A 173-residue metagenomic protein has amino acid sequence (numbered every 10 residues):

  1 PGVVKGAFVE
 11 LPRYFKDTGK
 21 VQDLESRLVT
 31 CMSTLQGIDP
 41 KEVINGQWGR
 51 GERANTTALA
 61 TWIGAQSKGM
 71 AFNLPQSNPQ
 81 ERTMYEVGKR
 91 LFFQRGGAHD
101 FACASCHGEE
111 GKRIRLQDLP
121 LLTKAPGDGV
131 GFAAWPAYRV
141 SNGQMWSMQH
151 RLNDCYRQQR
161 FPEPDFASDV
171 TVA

Functional and structural regions predicted by a protein language model:
G2-A58, K68-G69, Q94-A173: Electron-transfer interface patches adjacent to heme c in soluble/periplasmic c-type cytochromes and di-/multiheme
L59, I63: Hydrophobic, well-structured mid-protein blocks that either form specific transmembrane helices
A65-G96, D165: Electrostatic cytochrome c docking/interface patches
